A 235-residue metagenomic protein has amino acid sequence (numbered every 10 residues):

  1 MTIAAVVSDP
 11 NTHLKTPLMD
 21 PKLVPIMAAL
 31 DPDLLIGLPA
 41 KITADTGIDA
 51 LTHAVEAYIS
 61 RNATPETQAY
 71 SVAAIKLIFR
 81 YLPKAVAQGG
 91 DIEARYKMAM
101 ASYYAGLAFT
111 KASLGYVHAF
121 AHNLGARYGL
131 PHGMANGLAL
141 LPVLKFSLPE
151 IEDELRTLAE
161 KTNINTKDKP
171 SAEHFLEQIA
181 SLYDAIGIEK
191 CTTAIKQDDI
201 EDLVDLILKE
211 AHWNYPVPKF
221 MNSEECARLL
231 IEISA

Functional and structural regions predicted by a protein language model:
I3-A112, P218: Carboxylate- and glycine-rich phosphate/diphosphate-binding segment that chelates Mg2+/Mn2+
I36-L38, A57-R61, A85, A105 (+7 more regions): Alpha-helix C-capping/helix-to-loop hinge sites
L38-A40, N62-T67, L141-V143, N163-K167 (+2 more regions): A ubiquitous short alpha-helical element
L51-V55, M98-G106, F120, L140 (+4 more regions): Short alpha-helical scaffolding segments that buttress acidic/His motifs in well-ordered protein cores
A69-A73, L77, K97-M100, A119-H122 (+6 more regions): Amphipathic alpha-helical interaction segments
A112-H174, A180: C-terminal catalytic subdomain
L155, T162-A235: C-terminal charged capping/lid subdomain of soluble metabolic enzymes
